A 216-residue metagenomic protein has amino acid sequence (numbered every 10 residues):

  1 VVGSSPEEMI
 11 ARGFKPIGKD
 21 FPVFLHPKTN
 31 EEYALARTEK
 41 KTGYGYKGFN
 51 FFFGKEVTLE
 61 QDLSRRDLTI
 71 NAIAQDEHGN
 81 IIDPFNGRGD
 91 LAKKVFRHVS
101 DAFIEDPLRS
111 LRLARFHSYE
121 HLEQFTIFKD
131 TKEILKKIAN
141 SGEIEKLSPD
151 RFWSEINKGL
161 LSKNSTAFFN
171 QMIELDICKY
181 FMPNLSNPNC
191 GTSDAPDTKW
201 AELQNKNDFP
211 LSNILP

Functional and structural regions predicted by a protein language model:
V1-P216: Catalytic cores of the polymerase beta-like nucleotidyltransferase superfamily and closely associated nucleotide
